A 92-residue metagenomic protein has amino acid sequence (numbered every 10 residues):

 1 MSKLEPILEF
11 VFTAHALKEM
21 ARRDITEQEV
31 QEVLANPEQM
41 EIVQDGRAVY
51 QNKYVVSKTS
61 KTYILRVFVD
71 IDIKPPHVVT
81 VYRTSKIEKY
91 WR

Functional and structural regions predicted by a protein language model:
M1-R92: Ribonuclease/tRNase effector modules and their secretory precursors
